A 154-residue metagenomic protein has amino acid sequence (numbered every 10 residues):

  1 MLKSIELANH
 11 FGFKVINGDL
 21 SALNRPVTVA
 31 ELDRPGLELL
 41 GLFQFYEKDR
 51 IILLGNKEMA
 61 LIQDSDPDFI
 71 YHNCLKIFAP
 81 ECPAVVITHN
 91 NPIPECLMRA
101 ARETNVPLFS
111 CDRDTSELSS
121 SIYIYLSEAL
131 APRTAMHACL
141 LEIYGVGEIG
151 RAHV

Functional and structural regions predicted by a protein language model:
M1-F78: Gly/Thr-rich phosphate-binding loop signature of adenosyl cofactor/nucleotide-binding cores
I52-G55, V85-V86, I149: Structural motif
G55-K57, H89-N90, D112, Y144: Fold-independent oxyanion-binding glycine-rich loops and adjacent beta-strand/coil segments at enzyme active sites
F69, P92-I93, R133: Residue-level preference for nonpolar/small residues embedded in alpha-helices
Y71-V86, L140-V146: Long, low-complexity, intrinsically disordered polar/charged segments
E81-A84, T88-Y125: Charged, amphipathic alpha-helical linker segments immediately N-terminal to NTP-binding catalytic cores
L126-I143: P-loop NTPase nucleotide-binding/switch module
A152-V154: Conserved small/polar residues in nucleotide/adenosyl-binding loops
